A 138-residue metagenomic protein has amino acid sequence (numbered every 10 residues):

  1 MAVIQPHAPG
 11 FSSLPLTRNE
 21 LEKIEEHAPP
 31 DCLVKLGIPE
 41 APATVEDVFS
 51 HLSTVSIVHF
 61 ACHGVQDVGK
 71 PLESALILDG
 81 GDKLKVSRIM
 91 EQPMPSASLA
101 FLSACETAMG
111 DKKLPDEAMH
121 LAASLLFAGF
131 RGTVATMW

Functional and structural regions predicted by a protein language model:
M1-W138: Catalytic cores of enzymes
